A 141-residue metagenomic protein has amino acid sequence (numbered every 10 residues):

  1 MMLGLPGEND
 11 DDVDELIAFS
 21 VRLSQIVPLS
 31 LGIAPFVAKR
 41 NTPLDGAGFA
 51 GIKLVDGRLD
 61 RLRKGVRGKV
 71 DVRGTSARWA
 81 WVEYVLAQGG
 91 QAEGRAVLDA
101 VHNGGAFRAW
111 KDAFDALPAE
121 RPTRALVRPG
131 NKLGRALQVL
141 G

Functional and structural regions predicted by a protein language model:
M1-T42, L54-A77: Conserved C-terminal portion of the radical SAM core fold that forms the substrate/S-adenosylmethionine-binding
P6, P28, G46-G48, P118 (+2 more regions): Proline-rich intrinsically disordered, low-complexity coils
G7-E15, T42-I52, W81-E93: Short glycine/threonine-rich loop-to-helix capping motif typified by GTGT followed within a few residues by an Asp-Pro
I17-V27, G48-R61, G90-A109: Short, Lys/Arg-enriched charge-dense amphipathic segments
G65-G141: Radical SAM enzyme core and accessory elements
